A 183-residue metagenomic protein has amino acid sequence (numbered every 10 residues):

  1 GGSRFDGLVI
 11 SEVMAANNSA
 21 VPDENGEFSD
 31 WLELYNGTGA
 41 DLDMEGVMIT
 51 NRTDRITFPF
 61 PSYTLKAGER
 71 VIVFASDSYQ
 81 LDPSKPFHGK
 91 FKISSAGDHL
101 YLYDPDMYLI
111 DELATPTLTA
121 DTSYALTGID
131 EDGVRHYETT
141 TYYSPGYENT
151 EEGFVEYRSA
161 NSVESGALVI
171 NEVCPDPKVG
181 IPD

Functional and structural regions predicted by a protein language model:
G1-D183: Intrinsically disordered, low-complexity linkers and terminal tails enriched in Ser/Thr/Pro/Gly with interspersed basic
